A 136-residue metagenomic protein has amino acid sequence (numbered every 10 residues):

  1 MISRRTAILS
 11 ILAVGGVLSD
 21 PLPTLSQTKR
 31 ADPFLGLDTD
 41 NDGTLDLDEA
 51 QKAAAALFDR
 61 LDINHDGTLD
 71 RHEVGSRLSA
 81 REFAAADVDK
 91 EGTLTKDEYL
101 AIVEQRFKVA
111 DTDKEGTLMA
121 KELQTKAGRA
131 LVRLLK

Functional and structural regions predicted by a protein language model:
R4-I8: N-terminal export leaders
S10-V17: Bacterial N-terminal signal peptides
V17-P23: C-terminal segment of classical bacterial N-terminal signal peptides
L25-G36, N41-R60, G75-E82, L100-R106: EF-hand Ca2+-binding helix-loop-helix modules
D42, D62-D66, D89-E91, D111-E115: Acidic carboxylate motifs that coordinate Ca2+ or other divalent cations, activating on Asp/Glu
R60, L78-A85, Y99-K136: EF-hand and EF-hand-like Ca2+-sensor regions
T68-D70, E91-D97: Blade-edge motifs of beta-propeller repeat domains
